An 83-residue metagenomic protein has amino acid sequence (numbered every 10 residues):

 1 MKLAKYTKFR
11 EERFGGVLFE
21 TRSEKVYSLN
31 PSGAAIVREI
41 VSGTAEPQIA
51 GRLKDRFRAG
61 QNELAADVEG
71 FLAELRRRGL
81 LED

Functional and structural regions predicted by a protein language model:
M1-T21: Long, low-complexity, charged/polar intrinsically disordered regions in eukaryotic proteins
R22-D83: Long, charge-rich, low-complexity alpha-helical segments
